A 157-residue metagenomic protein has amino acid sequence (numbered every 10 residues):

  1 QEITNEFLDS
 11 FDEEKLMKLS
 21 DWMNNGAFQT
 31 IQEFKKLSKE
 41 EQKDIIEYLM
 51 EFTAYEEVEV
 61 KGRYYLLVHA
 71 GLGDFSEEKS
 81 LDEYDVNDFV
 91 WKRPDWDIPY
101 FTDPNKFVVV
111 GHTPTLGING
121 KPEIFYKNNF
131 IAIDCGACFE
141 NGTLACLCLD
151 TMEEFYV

Functional and structural regions predicted by a protein language model:
Q1-K18: Core catalytic region of metal-dependent phosphoesterases/phosphodiesterases, especially metallo-beta-lactamase-like
T4, N141-A145: Short, charged, surface-exposed secondary-structure boundary motifs
E14, D21-A132, G136-G142, F155: Acidic, His/Gly-enriched loop-helix segments that form or flank divalent-metal centers in metallo-dependent hydrolases
